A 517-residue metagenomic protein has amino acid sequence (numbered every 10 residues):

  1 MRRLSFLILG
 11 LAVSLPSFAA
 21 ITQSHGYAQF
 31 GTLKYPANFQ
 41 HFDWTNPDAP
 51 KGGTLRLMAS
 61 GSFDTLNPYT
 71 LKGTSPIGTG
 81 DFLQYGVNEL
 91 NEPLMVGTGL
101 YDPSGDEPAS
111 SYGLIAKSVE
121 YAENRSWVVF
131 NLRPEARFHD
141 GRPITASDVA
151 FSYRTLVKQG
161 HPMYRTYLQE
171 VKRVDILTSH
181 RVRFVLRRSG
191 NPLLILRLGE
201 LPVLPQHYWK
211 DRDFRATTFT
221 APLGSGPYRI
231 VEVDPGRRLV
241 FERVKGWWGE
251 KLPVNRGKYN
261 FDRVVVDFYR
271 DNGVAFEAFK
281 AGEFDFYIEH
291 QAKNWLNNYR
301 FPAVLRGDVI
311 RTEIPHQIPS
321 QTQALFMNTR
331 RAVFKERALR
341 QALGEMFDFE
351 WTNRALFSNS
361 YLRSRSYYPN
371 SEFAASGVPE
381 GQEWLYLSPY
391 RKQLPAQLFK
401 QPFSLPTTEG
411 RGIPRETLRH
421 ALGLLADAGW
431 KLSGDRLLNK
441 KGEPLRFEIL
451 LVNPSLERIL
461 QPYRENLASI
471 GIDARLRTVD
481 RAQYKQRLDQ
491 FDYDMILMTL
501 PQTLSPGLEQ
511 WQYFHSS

Functional and structural regions predicted by a protein language model:
A20-E123, R154, L223: N-terminal lobe/hinge region of extracytoplasmic solute-binding protein
Y35, W44-P50, T70-Q84, S118-P162 (+6 more regions): Aromatic- and charge-enriched surface segment that lines or borders ligand/interaction sites
L57, G141, F284-Q291, F301 (+1 more regions): Periplasmic binding protein-like
P76-D81, Y85-G113, L198-V265, R270-E277 (+2 more regions): Gly/Pro-rich hinge or "lid" segments in bacterial periplasmic/extracellular proteins
V129, R133, W247-R300, Q341 (+4 more regions): Ligand-site clamp/hinge motif
N131, R165-W209, S225-D234, G377-Q393: Surface-exposed binding/hinge segments that line and control ligand-binding clefts or catalytic entry sites
R173-I176, V231-E242, D267-R331, A338-Y367 (+3 more regions): Extracellular/periplasmic solute-recognition and catalytic clefts
K335-E465: Append "and occasionally in soluble cytosolic enzymes with long acidic Gly/Pro-rich linkers
